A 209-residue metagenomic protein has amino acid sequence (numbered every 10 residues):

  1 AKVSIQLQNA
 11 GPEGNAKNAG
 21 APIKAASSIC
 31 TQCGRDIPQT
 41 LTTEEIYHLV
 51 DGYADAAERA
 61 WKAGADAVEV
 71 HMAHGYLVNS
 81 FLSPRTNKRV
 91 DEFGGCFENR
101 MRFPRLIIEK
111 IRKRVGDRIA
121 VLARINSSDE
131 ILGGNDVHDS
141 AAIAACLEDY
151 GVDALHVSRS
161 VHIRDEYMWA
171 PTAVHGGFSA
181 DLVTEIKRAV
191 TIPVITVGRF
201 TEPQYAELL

Functional and structural regions predicted by a protein language model:
A1-L209: Flavin-dependent oxidoreductase catalytic cores
